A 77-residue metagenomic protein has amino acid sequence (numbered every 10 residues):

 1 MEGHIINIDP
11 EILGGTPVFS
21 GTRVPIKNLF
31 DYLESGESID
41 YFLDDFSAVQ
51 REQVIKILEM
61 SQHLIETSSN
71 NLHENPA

Functional and structural regions predicted by a protein language model:
H4-V18: Short, Lys/Arg-enriched N-terminal segment that forms or immediately precedes the first helix of a structured domain
I5-N7, I26, L43, S68: Intrinsically disordered, low-complexity peptide-like regions
L13-G14, V24-I26: A ubiquitous short alpha-helical element
G21: Anion-recognition interface
P25-K56: Amphipathic, hydrophobic secondary-structure cores in small proteins
V49-A77: C-terminal structural segments of small proteins and small subunits
